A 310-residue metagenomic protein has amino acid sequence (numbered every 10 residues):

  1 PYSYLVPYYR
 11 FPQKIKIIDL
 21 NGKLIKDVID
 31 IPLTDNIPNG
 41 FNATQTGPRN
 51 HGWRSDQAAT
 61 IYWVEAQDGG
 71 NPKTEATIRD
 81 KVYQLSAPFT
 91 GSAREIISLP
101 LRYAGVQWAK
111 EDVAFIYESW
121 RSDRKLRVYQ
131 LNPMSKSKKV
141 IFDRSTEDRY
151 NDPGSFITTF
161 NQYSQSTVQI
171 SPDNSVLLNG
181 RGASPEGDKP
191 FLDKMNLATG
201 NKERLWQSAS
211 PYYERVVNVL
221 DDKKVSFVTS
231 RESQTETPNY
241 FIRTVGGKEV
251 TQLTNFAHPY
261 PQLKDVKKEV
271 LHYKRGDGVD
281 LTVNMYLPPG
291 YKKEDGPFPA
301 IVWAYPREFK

Functional and structural regions predicted by a protein language model:
P1-L20, D27-Q57, V64-R79, L99 (+7 more regions): A flexible loop/linker signature enriched in serine peptidases of the S9 family
P1-V6, L85-I96, R102-G105: A conserved hydrophobic secondary-structure block that centers on an alpha-helix together with its immediately flanking
Y2, D56-A58, Q107, E111-D112 (+2 more regions): Serine-hydrolase catalytic core recognition
P12, P48, R79-D80, Y103 (+3 more regions): Short coil/loop residues immediately preceding or within conserved phosphate-binding loops of NTP-utilizing enzyme
I15-I17, I61, V82-Q84, V106 (+6 more regions): Hydrophobic beta-strand positions in blades of beta-propellers and related beta-sheet-rich domains
L20-N21, S86-T90, N132-M134, N196-G200 (+1 more regions): Short loop/turn segments that connect beta-strands within beta-propeller blades
I25-L33, A93-I97, S137-T146, E203-Q207 (+1 more regions): Beta-propeller fold detector
T44-A58, Q107-A109, T159-P172, V217-D222: Structural signature of eukaryotic scaffold interfaces centered on beta-propeller domains
